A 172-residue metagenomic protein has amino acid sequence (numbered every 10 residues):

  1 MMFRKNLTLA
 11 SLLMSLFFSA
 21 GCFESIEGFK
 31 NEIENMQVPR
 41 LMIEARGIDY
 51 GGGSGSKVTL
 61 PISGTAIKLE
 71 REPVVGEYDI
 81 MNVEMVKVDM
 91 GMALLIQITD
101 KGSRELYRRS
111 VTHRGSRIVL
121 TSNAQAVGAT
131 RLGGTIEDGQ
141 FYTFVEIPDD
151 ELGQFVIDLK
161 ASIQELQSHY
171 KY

Functional and structural regions predicted by a protein language model:
M1-A10: Bacterial N-terminal signal peptides that target proteins for export
K5, S19-A20: Generic detector of N-terminal low-structure segments
A10-S19: Bacterial N-terminal signal peptides
C22-Y172: Structural signature of multi-pass, alpha-helical inner-membrane proteins
